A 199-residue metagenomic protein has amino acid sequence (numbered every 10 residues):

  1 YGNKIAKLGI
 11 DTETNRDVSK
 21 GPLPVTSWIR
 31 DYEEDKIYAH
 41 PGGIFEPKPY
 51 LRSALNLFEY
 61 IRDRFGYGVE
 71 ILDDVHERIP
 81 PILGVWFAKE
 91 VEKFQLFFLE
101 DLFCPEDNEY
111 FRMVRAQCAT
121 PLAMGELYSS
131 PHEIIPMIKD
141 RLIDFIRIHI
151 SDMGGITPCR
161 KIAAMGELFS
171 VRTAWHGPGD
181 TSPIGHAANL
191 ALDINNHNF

Functional and structural regions predicted by a protein language model:
Y1-R112, Q117: Metal-dependent enolase-superfamily TIM-barrel catalytic cores that perform enediolate-based chemistry
K89-F98, C104-F199: Shared catalytic-loop signature of beta/alpha-barrel
